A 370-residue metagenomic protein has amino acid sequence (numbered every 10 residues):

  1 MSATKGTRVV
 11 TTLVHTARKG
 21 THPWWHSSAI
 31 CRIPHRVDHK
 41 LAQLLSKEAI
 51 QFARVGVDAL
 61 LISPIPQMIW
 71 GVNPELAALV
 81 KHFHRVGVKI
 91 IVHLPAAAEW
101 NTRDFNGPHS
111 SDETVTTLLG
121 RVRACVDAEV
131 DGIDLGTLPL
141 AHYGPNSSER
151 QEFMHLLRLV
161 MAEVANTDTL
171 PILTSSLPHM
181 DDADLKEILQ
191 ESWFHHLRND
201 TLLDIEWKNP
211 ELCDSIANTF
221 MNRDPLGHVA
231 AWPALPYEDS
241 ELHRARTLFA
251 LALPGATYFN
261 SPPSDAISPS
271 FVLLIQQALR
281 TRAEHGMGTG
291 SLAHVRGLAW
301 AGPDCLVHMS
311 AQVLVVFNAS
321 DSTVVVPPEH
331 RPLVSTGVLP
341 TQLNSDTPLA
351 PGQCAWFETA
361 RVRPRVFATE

Functional and structural regions predicted by a protein language model:
M1-V86, E163, P210, P236-E370: Carbohydrate-interacting/catalytic domains
S2-E191, D200, N318: Acidic/aromatic-lined carbohydrate-recognition and catalytic surfaces of CAZymes acting on diverse glycans
W25, P34-H35, N101, M161-I267: Conserved alpha/beta catalytic core and glycan-binding cleft of carbohydrate-active enzymes
